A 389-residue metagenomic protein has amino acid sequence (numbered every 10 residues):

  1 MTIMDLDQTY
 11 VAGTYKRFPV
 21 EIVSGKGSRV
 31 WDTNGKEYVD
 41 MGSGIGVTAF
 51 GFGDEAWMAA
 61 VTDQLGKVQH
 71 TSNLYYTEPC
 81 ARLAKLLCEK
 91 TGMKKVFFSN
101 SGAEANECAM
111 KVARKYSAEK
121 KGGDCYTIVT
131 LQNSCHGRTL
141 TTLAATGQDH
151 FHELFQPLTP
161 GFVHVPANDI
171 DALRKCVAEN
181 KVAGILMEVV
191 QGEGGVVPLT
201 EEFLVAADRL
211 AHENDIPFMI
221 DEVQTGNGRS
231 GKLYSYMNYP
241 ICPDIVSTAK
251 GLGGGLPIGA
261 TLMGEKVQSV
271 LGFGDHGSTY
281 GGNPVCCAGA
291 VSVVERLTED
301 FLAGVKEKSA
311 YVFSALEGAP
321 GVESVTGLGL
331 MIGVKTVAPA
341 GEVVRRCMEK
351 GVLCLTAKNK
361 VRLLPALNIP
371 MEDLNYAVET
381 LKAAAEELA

Functional and structural regions predicted by a protein language model:
M1-A389: Conserved N-terminal phosphate-binding loop of PLP-dependent enzymes in the Aspartate aminotransferase
